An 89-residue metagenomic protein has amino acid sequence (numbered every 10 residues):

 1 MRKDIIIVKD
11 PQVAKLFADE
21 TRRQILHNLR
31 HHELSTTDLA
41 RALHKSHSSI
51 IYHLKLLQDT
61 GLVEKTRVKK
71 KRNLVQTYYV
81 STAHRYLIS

Functional and structural regions predicted by a protein language model:
M1-Q24: Short alpha-helical segments that sit at the start of domains
E20, H31-D38: Short capping segments at the starts of secondary-structure elements
D38-H44: A short acidic, leucine-rich amphipathic alpha-helix
R41, Q58-D59: Alpha-helical residues within the helix-turn-helix
H47-S48: The DNA-contacting recognition helix of HTH DNA-binding domains and analogous helical DNA-recognition elements
L54-K55: Short, hydrophobic-biased segments on the C-terminal half of alpha helices that form "recognition helices"
T60, K70-S89: Conserved segment of winged-helix/HTH DNA-binding domains
